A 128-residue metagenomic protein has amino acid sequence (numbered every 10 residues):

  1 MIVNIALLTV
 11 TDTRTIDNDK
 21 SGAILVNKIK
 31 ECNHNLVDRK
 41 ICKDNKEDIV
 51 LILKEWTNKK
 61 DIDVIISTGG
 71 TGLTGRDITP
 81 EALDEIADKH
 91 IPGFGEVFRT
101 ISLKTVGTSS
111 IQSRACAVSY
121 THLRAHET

Functional and structural regions predicted by a protein language model:
I2-D44: Glycine-rich phosphate/diphosphate-binding loop of Rossmann-like nucleotide-binding domains
R14, L25, G72-G75, E96: Short, flexible micro-motifs
D38-I86: N-terminal small/polar loop signature for handling phosphorylated ligands or for N-terminal nucleophile
D84-G107: Short, acidic/small-residue loops that bind anionic groups at enzyme active sites
S110-I111: Active-site glycine-rich loop that binds ribose-phosphate moieties when present
R114, Y120: C-terminal binding/interaction regions
T121-T128: Conserved small/polar residues in nucleotide/adenosyl-binding loops
